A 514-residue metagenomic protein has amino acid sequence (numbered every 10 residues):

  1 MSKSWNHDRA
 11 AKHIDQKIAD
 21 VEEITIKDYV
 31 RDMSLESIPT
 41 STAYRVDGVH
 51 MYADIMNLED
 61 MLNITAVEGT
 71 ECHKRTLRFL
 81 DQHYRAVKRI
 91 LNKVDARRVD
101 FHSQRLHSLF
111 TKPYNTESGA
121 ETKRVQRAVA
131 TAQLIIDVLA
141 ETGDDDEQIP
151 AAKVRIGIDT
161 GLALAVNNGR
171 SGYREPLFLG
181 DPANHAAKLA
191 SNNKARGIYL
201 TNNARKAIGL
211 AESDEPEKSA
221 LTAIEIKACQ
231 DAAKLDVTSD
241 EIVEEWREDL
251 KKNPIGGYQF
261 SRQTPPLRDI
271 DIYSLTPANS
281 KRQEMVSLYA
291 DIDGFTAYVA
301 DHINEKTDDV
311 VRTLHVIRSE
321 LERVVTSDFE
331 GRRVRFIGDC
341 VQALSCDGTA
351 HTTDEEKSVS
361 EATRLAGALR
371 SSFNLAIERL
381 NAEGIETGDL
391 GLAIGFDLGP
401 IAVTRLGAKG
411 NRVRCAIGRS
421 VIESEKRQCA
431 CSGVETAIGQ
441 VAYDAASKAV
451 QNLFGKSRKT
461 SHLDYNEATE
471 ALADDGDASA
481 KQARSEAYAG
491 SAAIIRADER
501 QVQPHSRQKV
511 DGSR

Functional and structural regions predicted by a protein language model:
M1-G48, N57, R174-E175, H185 (+6 more regions): Intrinsically disordered, glycine/charged-rich C-terminal tails and inter-domain linkers that flank nucleotidyl cyclase
N6-D15, V67-E71, T116-G119, G157-G161 (+4 more regions): A broad, low-specificity signal for short, low-complexity segments enriched in glycine/proline and polar/charged
K27-R31, L58-D60, G157-G161, G180 (+4 more regions): Short hydrophobic/aromatic-rich motifs at helix boundaries and adjacent loops
S34-E36, S41-Y44, V87, N92 (+9 more regions): Residue-level detector of functional hotspots within protein domains
S37-K123, L275-E361: Catalytic NTP-binding/metal-coordinating core of nucleotidyl cyclase/transferase enzymes
K112-A232, G348-Y488: Catalytic beta-strand-to-alpha-helix segment of the class III nucleotidyl cyclase homology domain
R268-I272, R323, L375-R379: A Trp-anchored, charged/polar loop motif used as the substrate-binding/catalytic surface of acyl/ester-handling
